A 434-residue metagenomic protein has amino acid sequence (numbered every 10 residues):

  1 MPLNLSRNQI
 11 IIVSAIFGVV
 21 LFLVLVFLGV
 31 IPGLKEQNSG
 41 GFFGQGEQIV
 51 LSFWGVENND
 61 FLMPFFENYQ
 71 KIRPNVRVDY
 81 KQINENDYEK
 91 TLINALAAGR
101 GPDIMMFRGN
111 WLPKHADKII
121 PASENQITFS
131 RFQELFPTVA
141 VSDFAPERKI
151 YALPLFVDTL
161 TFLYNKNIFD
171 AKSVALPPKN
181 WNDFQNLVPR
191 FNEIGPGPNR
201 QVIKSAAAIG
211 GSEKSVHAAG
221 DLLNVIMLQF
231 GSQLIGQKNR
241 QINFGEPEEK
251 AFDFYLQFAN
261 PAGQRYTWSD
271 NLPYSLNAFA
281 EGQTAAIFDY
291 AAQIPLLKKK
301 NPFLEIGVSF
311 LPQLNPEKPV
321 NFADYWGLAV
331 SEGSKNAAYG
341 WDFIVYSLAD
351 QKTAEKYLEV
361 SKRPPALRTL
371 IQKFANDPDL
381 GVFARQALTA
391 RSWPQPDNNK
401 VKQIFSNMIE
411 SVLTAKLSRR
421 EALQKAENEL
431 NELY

Functional and structural regions predicted by a protein language model:
P2-V13, L62, A145, L358-R363 (+2 more regions): C-terminal capping/gating helix-and-loop segments adjacent to ligand/active sites or protein-protein/ligand interfaces
Q45, F61, A292-L296, L314 (+1 more regions): Mature extracytoplasmic/periplasmic domains
G46-E57, V76-K81, I104, A207: Short, well-ordered beta-strand elements
N68, I72-F136, N167-K179, A278 (+2 more regions): Extracytoplasmic "Venus flytrap"/periplasmic binding protein-like
F107-L160, R200-S205, A219, G307-S309 (+2 more regions): Hinge/lid segment of periplasmic solute-binding proteins
E124-F136, A206-H217, L228-K250, K299-K300 (+1 more regions): Short, solvent-exposed loop/beta-turn-alpha elements that line the ligand-binding surface or hinge of extracytoplasmic
Y151-L155, L160, Q185-R240, T284: Extracytoplasmic/periplasmic solute-binding protein
L187-N192, Q237-S269, L311: Glycine-centered hinge/linker elements that transmit conformational signals in sensory and ligand-binding systems
